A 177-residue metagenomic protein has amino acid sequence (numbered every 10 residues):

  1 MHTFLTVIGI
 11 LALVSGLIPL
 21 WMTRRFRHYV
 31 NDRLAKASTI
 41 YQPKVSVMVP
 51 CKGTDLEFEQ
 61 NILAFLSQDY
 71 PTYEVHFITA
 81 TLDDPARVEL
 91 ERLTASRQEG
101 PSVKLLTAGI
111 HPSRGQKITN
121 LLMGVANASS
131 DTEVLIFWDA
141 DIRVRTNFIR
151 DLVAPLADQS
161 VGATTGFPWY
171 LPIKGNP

Functional and structural regions predicted by a protein language model:
M1-Y41: N-terminal membrane-anchoring/stem segments of glycan-assembly enzymes
P43-S46, E74: Cell-envelope/extracellular polymer assembly enzymes that use nucleotide-activated donors
L56, I110-T119: A short, glycine-/small-residue-rich helix N-cap motif at loop->alpha-helix starts within glycosyltransferase
F58-Q60, D84-L93, N147: Acidic helix N-cap motif at the loop->helix transition within catalytic regions of sugar-transfer enzymes
L63-T72, T81: Short, acidic, metal-binding catalytic loop of nucleotide-sugar glycosyltransferases
T119-V134: Active-site nucleotide-sugar/metal-binding loop of Leloir-type enzymes
D131-R143: Short beta-strand-to-loop acidic/aromatic patch adjacent to the donor-nucleotide binding site
T146-P177: Conserved donor NDP-sugar-binding/catalytic core segment of glycosyltransferases
